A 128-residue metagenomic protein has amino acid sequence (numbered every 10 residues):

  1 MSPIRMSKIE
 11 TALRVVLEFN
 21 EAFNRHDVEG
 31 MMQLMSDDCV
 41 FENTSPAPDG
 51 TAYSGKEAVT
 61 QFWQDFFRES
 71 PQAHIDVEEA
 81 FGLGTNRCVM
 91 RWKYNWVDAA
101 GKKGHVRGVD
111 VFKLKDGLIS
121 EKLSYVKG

Functional and structural regions predicted by a protein language model:
M1-D37: Short, low-complexity N-terminal intrinsically disordered segments enriched in polar/charged residues
I9, G30-N86: A solvent-exposed, acidic/Ser-Thr-rich amphipathic alpha-helical stretch
M35, Y94-W96, Y125-V126: Short beta-strand segments enriched in hydrophobic/aromatic residues within well-folded beta-rich domains
V40, K102, L118-S120: Residue-level signal for well-ordered, solvent-exposed loop/turn and beta-edge residues enriched in charged/polar side
H74-D76, R91, G104-D110: Short, surface-exposed coil-to-beta transition loops
G84-Y94: A short hydrophobic beta-strand element
W96-H105: Short, cysteine-centered beta-strand-loop-beta hairpins and adjacent loop/turn segments enriched in charged/polar
R107-G128: Short beta-strand edge/turn micro-motifs at domain boundaries
